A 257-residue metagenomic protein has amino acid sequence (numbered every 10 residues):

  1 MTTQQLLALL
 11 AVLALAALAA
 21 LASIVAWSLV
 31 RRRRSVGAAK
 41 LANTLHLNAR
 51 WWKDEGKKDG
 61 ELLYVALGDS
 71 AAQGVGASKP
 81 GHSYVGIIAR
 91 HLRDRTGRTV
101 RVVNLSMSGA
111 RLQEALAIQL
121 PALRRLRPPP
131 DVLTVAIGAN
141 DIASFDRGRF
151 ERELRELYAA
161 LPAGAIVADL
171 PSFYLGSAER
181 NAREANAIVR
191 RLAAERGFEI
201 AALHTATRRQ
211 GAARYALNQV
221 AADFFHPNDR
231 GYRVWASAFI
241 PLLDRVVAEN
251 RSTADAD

Functional and structural regions predicted by a protein language model:
M1-V65, D94, P128, A212 (+2 more regions): N-terminal secretory targeting modules
T2, V100, R214-L217: Alpha-helix initiation/capping motif
L9-S28, L47-G56, G81-R95, Q113-D131 (+3 more regions): Short, charge-rich amphipathic segments
S35-A42, P80-G81, S108-R111, A143 (+2 more regions): Short linear motifs at secondary-structure transitions and domain/linker junctions
R50, L63-V65, Q73-R152: Conserved SGNH/GDSL esterase-like catalytic core that processes O-acyl groups on lipids and polysaccharides
D59-E61, T99, P162: A structure-centric signal for secondary-structure junctions around beta-strands
I118-D257: Alpha-helical cap/lid subdomain in secreted, periplasmic, or secretory-pathway luminal O-acyl-processing enzymes
